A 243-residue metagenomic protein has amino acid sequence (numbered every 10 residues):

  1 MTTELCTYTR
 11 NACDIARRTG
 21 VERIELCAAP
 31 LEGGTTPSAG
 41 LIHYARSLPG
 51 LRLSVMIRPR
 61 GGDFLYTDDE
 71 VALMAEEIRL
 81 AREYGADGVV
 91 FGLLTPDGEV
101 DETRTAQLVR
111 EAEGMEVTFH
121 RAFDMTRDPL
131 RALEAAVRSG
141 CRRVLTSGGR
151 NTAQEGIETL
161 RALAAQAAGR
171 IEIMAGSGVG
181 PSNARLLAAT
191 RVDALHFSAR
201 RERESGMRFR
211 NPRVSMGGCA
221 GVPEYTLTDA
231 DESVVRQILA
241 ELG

Functional and structural regions predicted by a protein language model:
M1-T9, I57-A75, L94, V117-P129: Active-site mouth loops of central-metabolism enzymes
T3-T7, I24-L26, L53-I57, V89-F91 (+4 more regions): Hydrophobic faces of well-ordered beta-strands that scaffold small-molecule active sites in alpha/beta enzyme cores
T9-N11, A28-P30, I57-G61, T95-D97 (+4 more regions): Active-site-proximal loop/turn and secondary-structure-junction residues that shape catalytic pockets, frequently
N11-I15, L65-E77, D124-S139, L163-A165 (+2 more regions): Catalytic cores of alpha/beta
R23-T35, L80, Y84-P96, C141-Q154 (+1 more regions): Glycine-rich phosphate-binding active-site loops on the catalytic face of alpha/beta enzymes
G34-G61, V100-A122, E155-P181, M216-G243: Alpha-helix-loop-beta-strand connector modules within alpha/beta enzyme cores
A86-R142: Hydrophobic, well-structured mid-protein blocks that either form specific transmembrane helices
